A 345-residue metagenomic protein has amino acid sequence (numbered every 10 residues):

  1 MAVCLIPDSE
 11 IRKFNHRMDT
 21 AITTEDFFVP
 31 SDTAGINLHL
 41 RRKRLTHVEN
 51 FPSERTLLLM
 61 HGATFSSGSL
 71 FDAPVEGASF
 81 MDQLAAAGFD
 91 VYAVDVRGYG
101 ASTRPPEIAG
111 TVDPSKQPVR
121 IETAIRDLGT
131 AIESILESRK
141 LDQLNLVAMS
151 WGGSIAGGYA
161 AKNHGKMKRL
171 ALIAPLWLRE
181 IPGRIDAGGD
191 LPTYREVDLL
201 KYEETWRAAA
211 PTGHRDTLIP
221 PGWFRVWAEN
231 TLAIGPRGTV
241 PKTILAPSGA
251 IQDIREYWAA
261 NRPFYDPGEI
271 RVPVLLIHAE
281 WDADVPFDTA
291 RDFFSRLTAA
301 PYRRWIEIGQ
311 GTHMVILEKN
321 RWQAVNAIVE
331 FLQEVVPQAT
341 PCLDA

Functional and structural regions predicted by a protein language model:
N15-F51: N-terminal cap/lid segment of alpha/beta-hydrolase-fold proteins
E49-A93: Short, surface-exposed "cap/lid" segments of acyl-processing enzymes
T123-Q143: Conserved acidic catalytic loop of the alpha/beta-hydrolase fold
D142-V147, W151-E180: Conserved hydrolase catalytic core segment
I181-L275: Alpha/beta-hydrolase
L275-D282: Conserved strand-to-loop "acid loop" that flanks and positions the catalytic carboxylate
A283-T289: Conserved alpha/beta-hydrolase "acid-adjacent" motif
G311-W322: Catalytic histidine-centered segment of alpha/beta-hydrolase-like enzymes
